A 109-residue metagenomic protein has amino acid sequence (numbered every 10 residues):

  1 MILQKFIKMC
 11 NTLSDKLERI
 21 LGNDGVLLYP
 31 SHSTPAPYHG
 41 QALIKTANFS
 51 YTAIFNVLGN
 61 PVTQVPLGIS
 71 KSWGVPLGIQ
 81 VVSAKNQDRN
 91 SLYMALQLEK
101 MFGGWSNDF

Functional and structural regions predicted by a protein language model:
M1-K8, D15, V57-F109: Structural helix-boundary/capping segments
M1-V57: Serine-dependent amide/ester hydrolase catalytic core
